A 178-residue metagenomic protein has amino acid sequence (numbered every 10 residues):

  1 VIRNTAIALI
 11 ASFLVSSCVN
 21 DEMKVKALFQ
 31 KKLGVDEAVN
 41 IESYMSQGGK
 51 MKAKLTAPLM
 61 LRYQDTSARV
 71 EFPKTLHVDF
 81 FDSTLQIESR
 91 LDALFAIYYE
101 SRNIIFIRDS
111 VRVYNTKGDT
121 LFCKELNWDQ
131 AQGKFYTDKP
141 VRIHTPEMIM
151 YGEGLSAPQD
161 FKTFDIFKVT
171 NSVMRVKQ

Functional and structural regions predicted by a protein language model:
V1-Q178: Mature-chain termini and adjacent capping regions
